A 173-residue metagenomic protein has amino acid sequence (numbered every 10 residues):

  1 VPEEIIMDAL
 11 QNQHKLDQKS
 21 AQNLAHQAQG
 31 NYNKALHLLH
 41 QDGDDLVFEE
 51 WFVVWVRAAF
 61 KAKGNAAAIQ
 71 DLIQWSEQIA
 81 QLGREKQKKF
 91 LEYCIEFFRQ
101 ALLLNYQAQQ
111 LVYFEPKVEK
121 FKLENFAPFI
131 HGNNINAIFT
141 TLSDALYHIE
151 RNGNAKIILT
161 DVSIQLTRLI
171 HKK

Functional and structural regions predicted by a protein language model:
V1-Y93, L104-Y113, K117-K173: Charged, glycine-rich active-site and insertion segments that engage polyanionic ligands
